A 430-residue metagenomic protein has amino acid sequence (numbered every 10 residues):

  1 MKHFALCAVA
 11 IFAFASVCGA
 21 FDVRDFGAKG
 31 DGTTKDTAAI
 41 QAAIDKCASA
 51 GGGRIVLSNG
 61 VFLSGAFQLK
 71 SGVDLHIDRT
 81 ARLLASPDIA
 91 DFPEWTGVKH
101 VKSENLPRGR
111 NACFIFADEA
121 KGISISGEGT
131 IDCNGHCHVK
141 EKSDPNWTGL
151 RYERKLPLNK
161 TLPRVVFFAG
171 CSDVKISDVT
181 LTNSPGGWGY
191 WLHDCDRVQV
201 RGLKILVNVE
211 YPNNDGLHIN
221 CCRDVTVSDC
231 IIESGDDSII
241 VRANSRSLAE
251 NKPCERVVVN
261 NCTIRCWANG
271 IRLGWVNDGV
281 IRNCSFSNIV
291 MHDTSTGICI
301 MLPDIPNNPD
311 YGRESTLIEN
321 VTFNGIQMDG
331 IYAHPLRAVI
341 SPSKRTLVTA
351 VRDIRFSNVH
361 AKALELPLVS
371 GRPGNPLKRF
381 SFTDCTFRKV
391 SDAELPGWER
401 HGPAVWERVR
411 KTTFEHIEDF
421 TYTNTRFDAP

Functional and structural regions predicted by a protein language model:
M1-L6: Positively charged n-region of N-terminal signal peptides that target proteins for export
C7-S16: Bacterial N-terminal signal peptides
S16-P430: Extracellular/periplasmic carbohydrate-active domains that bind, remodel, or depolymerize complex polysaccharides
